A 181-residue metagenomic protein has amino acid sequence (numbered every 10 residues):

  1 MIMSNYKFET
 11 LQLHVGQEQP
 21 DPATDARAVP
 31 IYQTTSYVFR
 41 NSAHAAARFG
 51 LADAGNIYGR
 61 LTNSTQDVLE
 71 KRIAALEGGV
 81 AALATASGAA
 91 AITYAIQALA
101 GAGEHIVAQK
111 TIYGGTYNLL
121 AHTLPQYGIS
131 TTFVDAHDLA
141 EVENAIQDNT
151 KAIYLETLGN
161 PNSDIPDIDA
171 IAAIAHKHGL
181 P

Functional and structural regions predicted by a protein language model:
I2-N63, K71-R72: N-terminal "arm"/small-domain region of PLP-dependent enzymes with the aminotransferase-like
D25, I73, A91, I106 (+2 more regions): Buried hydrophobic positions in well-ordered alpha/beta secondary-structure cores of metabolic enzymes
A43-A90, G115, L120-H122: Conserved N-terminal alpha-helix of the aminotransferase class I/II PLP-enzyme fold
A98-T116, V134-D135: Conserved PLP-anchoring active-site segment centered on the Schiff-base-forming lysine
Y113-G114, L139-A140, L158-D164: Short, small-residue-enriched loops and turns at beta-alpha junctions that line or gate enzyme active sites
I146-I153: Short acidic/histidine-rich motifs immediately flanking catalytic phosphotransfer sites in two-component signaling
G159-P181: Active-site core of PLP-dependent enzymes with the aminotransferase class I/II
